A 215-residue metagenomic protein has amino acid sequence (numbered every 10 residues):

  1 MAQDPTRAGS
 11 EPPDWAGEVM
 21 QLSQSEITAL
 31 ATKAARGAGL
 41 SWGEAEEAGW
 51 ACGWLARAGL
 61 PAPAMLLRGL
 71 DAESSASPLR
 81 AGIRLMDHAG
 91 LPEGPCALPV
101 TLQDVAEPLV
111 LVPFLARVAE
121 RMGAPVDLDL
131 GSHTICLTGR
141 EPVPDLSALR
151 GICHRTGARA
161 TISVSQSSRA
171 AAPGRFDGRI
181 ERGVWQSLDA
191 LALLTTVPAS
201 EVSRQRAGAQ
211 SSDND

Functional and structural regions predicted by a protein language model:
M1-G82: Long alpha-helical, hydrophobic tracts
Q3-M20, E44-A45, L130, A148-T156 (+3 more regions): Proteins with a high burden of low-complexity, intrinsically disordered sequence enriched in S/T/G/P/A and R, requiring
E18-Q21, G39, G59, G90 (+5 more regions): Glycine-centered secondary-structure boundary/capping sites
S41-W42, E107-L109, D177, E181: Short, structured coil/loop segments at alpha-helix boundaries
P63-D145: A glycine-rich, acidic short-motif signal
A148-D215: Extended, charged low-complexity segments that frequently continue into or abut oligomerization scaffolds
